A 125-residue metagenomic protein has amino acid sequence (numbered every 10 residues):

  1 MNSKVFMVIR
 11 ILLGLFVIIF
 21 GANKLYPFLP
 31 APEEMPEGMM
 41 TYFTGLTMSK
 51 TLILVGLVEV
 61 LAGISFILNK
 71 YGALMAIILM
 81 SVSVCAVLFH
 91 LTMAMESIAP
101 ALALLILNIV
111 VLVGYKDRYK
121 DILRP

Functional and structural regions predicted by a protein language model:
M1-L29, I53, I67-P125: Extended, low-polarity transmembrane helix blocks
Y26-M40: Peri-membrane helix termini and adjoining interfacial loops of integral membrane proteins
P32-E34, T47, L123-P125: Bimodal feature
E37, V58-L61: A generic alpha-helix surface/boundary motif
M39-Y42, M95-E96: Charge-dense, low-complexity polyampholytic segments
Y42-F43, Y119: Generic structural signal of hydrophobic/aromatic residues within well-ordered alpha-helices of folded domains
F43-V58: Interfacial helix-start motif at the membrane-water boundary
L61-I67: Generic transmembrane alpha-helix motif of multi-pass integral membrane proteins
